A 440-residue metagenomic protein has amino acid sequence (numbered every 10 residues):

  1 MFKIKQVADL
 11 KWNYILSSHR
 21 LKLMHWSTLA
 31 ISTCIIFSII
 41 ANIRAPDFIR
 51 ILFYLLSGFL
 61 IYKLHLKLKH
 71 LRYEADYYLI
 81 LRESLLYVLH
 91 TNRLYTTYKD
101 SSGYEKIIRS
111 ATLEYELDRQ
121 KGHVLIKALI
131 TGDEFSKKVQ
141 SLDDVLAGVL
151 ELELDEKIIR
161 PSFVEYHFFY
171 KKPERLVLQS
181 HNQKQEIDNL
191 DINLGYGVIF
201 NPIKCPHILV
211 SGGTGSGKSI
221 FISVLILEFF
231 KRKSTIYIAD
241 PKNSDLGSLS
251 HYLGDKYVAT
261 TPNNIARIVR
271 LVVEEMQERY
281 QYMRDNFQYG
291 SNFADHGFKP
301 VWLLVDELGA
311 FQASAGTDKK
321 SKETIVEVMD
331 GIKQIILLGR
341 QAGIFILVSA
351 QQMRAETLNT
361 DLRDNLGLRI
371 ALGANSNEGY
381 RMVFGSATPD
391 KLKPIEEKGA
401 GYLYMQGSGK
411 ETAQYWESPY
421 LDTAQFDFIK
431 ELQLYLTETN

Functional and structural regions predicted by a protein language model:
M1-S234, E278-Q281, V301-L304, G309-S314 (+5 more regions): Accessory regions of macromolecular translocation/handling assemblies
K137-D144, S349-N440: Conserved ATP-driven motor cores of ASCE-family P-loop NTPases powering translocation/secretion/packaging/pilus
L146, V210, D240, V272 (+3 more regions): Residue-level signature of catalytic and energy-coupling elements of molecular machines, predominantly ATP/GTP-dependent
K233-T235, F298-W302, G339-V348: Loop/turn-to-beta-strand initiation segments
T235-Y237, L249-W302: Mechanochemical coupling/switch segment within NTP-driven translocation systems
I238, N243-L249, R354-T360: Short, glycine/polar-rich helix-capping loops at beta-to-alpha or helix-loop-helix junctions that flank or form
S244, A310-S314, L338, R354-A355: Residues immediately C-terminal
I268-M276, E323-L347, N375: Substrate-engagement module of ASCE P-loop NTPases
